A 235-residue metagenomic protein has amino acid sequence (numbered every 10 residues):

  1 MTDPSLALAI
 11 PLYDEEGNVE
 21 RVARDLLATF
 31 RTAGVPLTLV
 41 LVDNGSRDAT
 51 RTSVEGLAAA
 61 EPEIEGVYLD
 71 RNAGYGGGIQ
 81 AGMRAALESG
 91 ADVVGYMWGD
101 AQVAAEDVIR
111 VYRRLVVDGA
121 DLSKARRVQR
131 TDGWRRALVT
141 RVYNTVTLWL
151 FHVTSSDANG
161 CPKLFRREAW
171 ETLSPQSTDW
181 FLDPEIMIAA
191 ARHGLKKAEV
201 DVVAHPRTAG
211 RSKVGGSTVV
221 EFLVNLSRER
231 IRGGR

Functional and structural regions predicted by a protein language model:
M1-A28: N-proximal low-complexity "stem/linker" segments adjacent to membrane-targeting elements
S5-A7, T38, E185: Cell-envelope/extracellular polymer assembly enzymes that use nucleotide-activated donors
G17-R21, D48-L57: Acidic helix N-cap motif at the loop->helix transition within catalytic regions of sugar-transfer enzymes
V35-G45, V67-L69: Short beta-strand/loop segment that forms part of the nucleotide-sugar
D43-T52, A101: A conserved acidic beta->alpha catalytic loop
L69-E88, V93-Y96, A105-W180, R207-S217 (+2 more regions): Acceptor/aglycone-binding surface of glycosyltransferases and processive sugar-polymer synthases
S177-T178, I188-H205: Catalytic donor-sugar/metal-binding loop of nucleotide-sugar-dependent glycosyltransferases
